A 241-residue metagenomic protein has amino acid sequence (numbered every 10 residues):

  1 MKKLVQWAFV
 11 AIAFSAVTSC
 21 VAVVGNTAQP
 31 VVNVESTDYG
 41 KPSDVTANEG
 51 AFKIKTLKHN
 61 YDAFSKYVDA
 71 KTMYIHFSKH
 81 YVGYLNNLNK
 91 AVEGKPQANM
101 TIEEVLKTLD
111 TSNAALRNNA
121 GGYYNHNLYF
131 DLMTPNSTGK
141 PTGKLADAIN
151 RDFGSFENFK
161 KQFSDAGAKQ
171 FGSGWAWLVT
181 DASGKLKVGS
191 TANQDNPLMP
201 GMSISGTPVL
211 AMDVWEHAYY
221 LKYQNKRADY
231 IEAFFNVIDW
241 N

Functional and structural regions predicted by a protein language model:
M1-A8: Bacterial N-terminal signal peptides that target proteins for export
S15-S19: C-terminal motif of bacterial Sec signal peptides marking the signal peptidase cleavage site
V21-V24: Bacterial signal peptide processing site
S36-N60: Acidic, low-complexity proline/glycine-rich segments
K58-T72: Acidic/histidine-rich, surface-exposed loop or edge segments in extracytoplasmic proteins
T72, H76-G83, N87, K144 (+3 more regions): Extracytoplasmic/secreted proteins, especially bacterial periplasmic and envelope-associated proteins
K79, K90-N99, L106-S190, P197: All-alpha RGS (Regulator of G-protein Signaling) helical domain and cognate RGS-like helical scaffolds
G167-A168, S173-Q224, E232-V237: An amphipathic alpha-helical core segment
